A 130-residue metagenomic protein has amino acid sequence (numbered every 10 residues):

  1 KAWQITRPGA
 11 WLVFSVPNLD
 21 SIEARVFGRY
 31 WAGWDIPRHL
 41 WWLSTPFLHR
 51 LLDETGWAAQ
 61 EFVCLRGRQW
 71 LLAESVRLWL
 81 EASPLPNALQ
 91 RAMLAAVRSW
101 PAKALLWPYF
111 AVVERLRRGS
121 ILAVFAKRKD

Functional and structural regions predicted by a protein language model:
K1-V26, L40-W57, A123-K129: Conserved SAM-binding loop
V13-F14, A32, L94-S99: N-terminal start-of-chain detector that recognizes signal peptides and the immediate post-cleavage beginning
V16, R38, V63-R66: Active-site proximal loops enriched in glycine and acidic residues that flank catalytic Cys/His/Asp and coordinate
F27-Y30, V76: Short, glycine/charged-enriched secondary-structure capping and boundary segments
W31-L43, R68: Short, contiguous acidic/charged loop-to-helix segments that flank catalytic cores in large enzymes
A58-F62: Short, well-structured beta-strand/strand-turn elements
C64-D130: A C-terminal cap/extension of S-adenosyl-L-methionine-dependent methyltransferases that defines the acceptor-substrate
